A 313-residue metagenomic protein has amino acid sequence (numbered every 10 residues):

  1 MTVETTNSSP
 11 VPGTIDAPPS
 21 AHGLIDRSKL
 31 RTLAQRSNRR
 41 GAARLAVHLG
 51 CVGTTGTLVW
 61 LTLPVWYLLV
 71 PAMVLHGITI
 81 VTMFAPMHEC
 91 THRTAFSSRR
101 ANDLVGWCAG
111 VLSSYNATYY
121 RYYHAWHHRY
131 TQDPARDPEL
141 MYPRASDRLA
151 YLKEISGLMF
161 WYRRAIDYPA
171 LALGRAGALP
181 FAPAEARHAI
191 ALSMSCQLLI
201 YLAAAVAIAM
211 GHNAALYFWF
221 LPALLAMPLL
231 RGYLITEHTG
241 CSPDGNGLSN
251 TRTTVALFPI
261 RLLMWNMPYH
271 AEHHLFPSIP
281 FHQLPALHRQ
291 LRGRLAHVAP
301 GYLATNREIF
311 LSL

Functional and structural regions predicted by a protein language model:
M1-G77, V111-L216, F281-L313: Non-catalytic, topology-defining segments of multipass membrane proteins
N7, L179-E237, N246, T251-R252 (+3 more regions): C-terminal membrane-associated helical module and adjoining short loops/tails
K29-A34, T62-L63, A95-R99, T253-A256: Helix-boundary and loop/linker segments of multi-pass membrane transporters
T55, T91, A95-F96, G245 (+1 more regions): Active-site-flanking alpha-helical
G77-M87, N116-Y120, R164-D167, F218-G245 (+1 more regions): Transmembrane alpha-helical segments that form the membrane-embedded catalytic/substrate-channel core of multi-pass
M83-H92, Y120-Q132, Y233-G240, M264-I279: Histidine-centered catalytic micro-motifs
P86-L104, P138-Y142: Aspartate-rich (DDxxD/NDxxD/DxxxD) Mg2+/diphosphate-binding motifs and their adjoining helix-loop segments
